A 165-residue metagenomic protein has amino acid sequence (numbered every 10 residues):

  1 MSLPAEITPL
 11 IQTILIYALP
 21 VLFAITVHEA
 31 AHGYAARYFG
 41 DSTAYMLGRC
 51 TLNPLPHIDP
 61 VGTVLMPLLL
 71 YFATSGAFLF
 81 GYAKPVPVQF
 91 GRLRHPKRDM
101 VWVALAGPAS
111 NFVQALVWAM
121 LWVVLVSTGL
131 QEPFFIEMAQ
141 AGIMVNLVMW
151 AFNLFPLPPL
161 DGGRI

Functional and structural regions predicted by a protein language model:
M1-I165: Hydrophobic transmembrane alpha-helices and their immediate loop junctions in multi-pass integral membrane proteins
